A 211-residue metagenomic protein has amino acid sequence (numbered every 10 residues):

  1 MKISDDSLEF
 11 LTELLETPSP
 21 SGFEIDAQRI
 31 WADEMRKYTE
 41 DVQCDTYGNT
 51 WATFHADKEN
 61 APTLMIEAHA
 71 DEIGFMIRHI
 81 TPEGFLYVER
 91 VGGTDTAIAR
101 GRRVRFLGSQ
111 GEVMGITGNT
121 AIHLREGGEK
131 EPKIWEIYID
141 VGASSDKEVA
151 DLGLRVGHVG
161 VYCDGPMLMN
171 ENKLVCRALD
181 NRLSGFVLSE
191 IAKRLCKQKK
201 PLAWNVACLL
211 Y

Functional and structural regions predicted by a protein language model:
M1-Y211: N-terminal hydrophobic/helix-forming segments and targeting peptides
